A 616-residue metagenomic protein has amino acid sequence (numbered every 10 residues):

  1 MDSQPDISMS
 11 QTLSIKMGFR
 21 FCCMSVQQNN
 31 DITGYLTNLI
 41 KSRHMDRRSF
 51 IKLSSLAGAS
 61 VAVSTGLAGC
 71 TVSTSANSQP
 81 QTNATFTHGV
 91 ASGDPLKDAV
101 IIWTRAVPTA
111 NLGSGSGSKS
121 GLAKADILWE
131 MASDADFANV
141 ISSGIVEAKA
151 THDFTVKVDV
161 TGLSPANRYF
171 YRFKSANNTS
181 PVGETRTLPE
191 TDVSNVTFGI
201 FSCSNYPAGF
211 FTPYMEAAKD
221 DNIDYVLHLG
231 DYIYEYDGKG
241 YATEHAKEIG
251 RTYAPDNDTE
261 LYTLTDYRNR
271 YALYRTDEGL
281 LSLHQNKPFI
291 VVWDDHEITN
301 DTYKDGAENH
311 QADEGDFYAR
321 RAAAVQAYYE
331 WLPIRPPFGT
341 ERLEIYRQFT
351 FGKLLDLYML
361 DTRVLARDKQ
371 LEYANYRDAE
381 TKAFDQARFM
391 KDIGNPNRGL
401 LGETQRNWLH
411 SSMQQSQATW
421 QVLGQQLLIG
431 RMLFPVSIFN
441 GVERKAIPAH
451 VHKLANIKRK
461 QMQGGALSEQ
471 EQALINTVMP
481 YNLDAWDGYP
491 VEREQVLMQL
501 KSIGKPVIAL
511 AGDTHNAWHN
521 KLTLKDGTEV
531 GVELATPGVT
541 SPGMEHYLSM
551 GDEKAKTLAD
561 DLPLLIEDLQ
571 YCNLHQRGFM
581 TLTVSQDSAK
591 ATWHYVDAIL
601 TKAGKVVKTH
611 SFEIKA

Functional and structural regions predicted by a protein language model:
M1-S49, S60-T65: N-terminal secretory signal peptides
L39, R43-M45, T71-V156, L163-A616: Long, structured stretches of catalytic cores involved in phosphate-ester chemistry, encompassing
F50, V63, S75-Q79: N-terminal, polar/Ser/Thr-rich
K52-S55: Internal alpha-helical transmembrane segments of multi-pass membrane proteins, especially GPCRs
A59-S60, L582: Solvent-exposed loop/turn segments connecting transmembrane beta-strands in outer-membrane beta-barrel proteins
